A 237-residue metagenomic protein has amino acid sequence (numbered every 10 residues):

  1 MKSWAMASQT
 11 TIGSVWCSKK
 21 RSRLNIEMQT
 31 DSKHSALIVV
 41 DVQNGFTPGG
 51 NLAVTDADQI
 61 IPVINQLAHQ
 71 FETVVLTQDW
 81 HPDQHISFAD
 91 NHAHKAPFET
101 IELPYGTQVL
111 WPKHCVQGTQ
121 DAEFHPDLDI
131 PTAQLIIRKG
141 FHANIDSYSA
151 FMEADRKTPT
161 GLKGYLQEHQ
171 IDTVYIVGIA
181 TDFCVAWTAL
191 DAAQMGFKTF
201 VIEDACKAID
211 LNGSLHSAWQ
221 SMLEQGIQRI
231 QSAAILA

Functional and structural regions predicted by a protein language model:
K2-R23: C-terminal "cap" of GNAT-fold acetyltransferases
W4-A7, C206-G213: Short, flexible active-site recognition loops that position polar ligands and cofactors
R23-G140, A150, E168, D172 (+2 more regions): Active-site acidic carboxylates
L67, F183-Q194: Histidine-anchored nucleotide/phosphate-binding helix
V116, Q120, I137-G140, A154 (+3 more regions): Short, well-structured alpha-helical patches and their helix-loop capping segments that border functional surfaces
N144-E168, T173: Alpha-helical scaffold elements lining the catalytic groove of polysaccharide deacetylases
I171-W187, V201-K207: Glycine-rich anion-binding loop/nest that anchors nucleotide
